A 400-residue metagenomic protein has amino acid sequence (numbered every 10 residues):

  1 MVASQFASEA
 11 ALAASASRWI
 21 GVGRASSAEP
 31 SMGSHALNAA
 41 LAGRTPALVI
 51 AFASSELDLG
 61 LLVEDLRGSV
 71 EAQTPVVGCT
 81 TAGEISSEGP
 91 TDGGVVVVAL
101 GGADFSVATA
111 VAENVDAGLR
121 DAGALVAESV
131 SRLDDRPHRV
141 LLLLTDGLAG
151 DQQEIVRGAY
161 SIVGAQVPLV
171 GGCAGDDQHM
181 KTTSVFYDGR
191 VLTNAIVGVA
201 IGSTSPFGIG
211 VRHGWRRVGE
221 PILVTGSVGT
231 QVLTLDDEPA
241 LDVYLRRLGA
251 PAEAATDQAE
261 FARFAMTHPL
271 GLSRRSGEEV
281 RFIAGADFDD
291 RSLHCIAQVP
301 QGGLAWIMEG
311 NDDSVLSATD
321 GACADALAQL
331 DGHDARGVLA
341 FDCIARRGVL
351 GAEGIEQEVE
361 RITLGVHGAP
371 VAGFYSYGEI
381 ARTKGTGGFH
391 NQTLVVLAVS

Functional and structural regions predicted by a protein language model:
V2-S69, Q73-P75, C79-A369, F374-S400: Small-residue-enriched flexible segments
